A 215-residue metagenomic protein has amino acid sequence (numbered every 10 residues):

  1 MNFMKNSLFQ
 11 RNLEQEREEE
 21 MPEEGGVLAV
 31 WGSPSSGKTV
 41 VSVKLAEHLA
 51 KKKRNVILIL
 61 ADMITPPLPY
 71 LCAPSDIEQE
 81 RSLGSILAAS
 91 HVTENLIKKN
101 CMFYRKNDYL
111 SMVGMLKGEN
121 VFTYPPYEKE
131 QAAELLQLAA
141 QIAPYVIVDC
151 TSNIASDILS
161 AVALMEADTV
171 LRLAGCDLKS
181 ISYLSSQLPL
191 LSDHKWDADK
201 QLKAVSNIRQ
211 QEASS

Functional and structural regions predicted by a protein language model:
M1-S33: Extreme N-terminal, non-catalytic leader segments that precede Walker-type/kinase nucleotide-binding cores
E16-M21, G25-V27, Q79-C101, L178 (+1 more regions): N-terminal regions of ATP-driven nucleic-acid and macromolecular assemblies, encompassing P-loop NTP-binding domains
E20-L68, A139: Walker A/P-loop phosphate-binding motif and the immediately C-terminal alpha-helix
L28, I57-I59, S111-V113, T169-L171 (+1 more regions): Hydrophobic/aromatic beta-strand patches that form the interior of the parallel beta-sheet core in alpha/beta enzyme
W31, D62, L116, T151 (+1 more regions): Anionic group-transfer/hydrolysis microenvironments
K52, V56-S111: Phosphate-binding loop that captures ATP/GTP phosphates
L96-K106, M112-I154: Cytosolic-facing regulatory segments adjacent to core modules
E134, A140-Q141, Y145, C150-S215: Conserved catalytic-core segment of NTP-binding enzymes
